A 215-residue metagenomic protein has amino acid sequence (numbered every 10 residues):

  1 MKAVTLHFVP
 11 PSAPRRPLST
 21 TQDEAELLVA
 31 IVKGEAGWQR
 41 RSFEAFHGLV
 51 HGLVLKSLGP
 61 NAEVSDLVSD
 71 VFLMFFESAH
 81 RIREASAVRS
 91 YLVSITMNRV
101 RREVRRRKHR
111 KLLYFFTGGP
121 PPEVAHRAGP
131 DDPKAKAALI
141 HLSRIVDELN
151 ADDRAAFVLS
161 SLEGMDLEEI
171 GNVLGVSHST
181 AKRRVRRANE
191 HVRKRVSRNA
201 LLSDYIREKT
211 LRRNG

Functional and structural regions predicted by a protein language model:
K2-P11, L112, N172-V173, N189-G215: C-terminal edge and immediately downstream basic/flexible tail or linker adjoining helix-turn-helix-like DNA-binding
S12, T21-E24, R110-A135, L139 (+1 more regions): Internal acidic/polar
Q22, V29-G52: A short, charge-rich alpha-helical start-of-domain segment used by transcription regulators
V32-K33, K56-P60, S69-A87, R106-K108: Sigma70-family region 2
K33-A36, A125-V158, E163-V173: Amphipathic alpha-helical segment used for protein-protein interaction
F43-N61, E77-S78, V146, R198: Amphipathic, Lys/Arg- and hydrophobic-enriched alpha-helical face
E77-E84, S94-F115, A135: Arg/Lys-rich amphipathic alpha helix in sigma70-family domain 2
M97-R101, D153, L162, L167-E168 (+1 more regions): DNA-recognition helix of helix-turn-helix
